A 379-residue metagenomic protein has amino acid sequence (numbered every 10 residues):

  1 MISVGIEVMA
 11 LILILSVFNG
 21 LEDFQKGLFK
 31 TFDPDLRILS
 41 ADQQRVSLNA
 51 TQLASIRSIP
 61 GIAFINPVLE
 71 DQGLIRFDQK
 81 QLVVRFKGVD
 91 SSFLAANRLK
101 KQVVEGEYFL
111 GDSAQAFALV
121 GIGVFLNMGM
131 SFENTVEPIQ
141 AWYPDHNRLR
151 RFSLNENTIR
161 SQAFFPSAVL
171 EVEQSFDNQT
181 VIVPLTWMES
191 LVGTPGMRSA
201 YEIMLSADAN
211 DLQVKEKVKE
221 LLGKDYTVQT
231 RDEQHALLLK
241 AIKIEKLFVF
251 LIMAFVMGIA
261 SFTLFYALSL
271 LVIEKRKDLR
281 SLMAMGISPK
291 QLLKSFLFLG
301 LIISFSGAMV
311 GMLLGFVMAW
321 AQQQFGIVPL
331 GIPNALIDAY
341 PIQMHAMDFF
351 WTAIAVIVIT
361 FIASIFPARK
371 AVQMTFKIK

Functional and structural regions predicted by a protein language model:
M1-I2, A207-F262, L271-I273, L282 (+1 more regions): Peri-transmembrane interface segments
M1-L11, E22, G27, K290 (+1 more regions): N-terminal Sec/SRP start-transfer signal
M1-N19, K243-D278, L301-V310, V358-I362: Hydrophobic alpha-helical transmembrane segments of multi-pass inner-membrane transport and secretion
L11, L15-R85, S91-A114, E220: Hydrophobic, regular-secondary-structure patches
A63, Q72-F165, S190-V192: Short acidic/glycine-enriched loop/turn elements at secondary-structure junctions
V120, E133-D225: Basic-flanked hydrophobic alpha-helices used for secretion and membrane insertion
S269, D278-Q322: Transmembrane alpha-helical interface segments in multi-pass membrane proteins
K294, M309-I354, I365-M374: Short helix-loop junctions at transmembrane helix boundaries
